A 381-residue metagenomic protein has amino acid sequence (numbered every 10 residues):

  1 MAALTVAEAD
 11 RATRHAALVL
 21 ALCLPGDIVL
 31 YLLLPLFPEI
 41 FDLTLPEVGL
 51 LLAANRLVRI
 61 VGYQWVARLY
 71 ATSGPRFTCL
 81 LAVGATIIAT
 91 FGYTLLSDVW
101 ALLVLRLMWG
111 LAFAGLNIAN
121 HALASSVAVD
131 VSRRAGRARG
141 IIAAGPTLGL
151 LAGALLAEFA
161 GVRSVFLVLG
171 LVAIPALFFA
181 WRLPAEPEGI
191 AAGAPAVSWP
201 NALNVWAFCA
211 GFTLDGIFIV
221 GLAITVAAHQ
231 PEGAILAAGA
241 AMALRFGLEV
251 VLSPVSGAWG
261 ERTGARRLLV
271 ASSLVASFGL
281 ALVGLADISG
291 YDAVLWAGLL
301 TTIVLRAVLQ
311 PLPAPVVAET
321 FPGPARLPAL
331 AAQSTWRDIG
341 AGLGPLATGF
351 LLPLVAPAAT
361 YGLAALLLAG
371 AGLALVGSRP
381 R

Functional and structural regions predicted by a protein language model:
L32-P46, V220-A237: Short amphipathic helix-loop junctions that connect adjacent transmembrane helices in Major Facilitator Superfamily/SLC
L43-A54, R133-R137, Q230-G247, V294: Loop-to-transmembrane helix entry
A53-A67, A240-V255: Central cavity-lining transmembrane alpha-helices of secondary-active solute carriers, predominantly the Major
G62-G74, V251-G264, L352: Helix-to-loop junctions at the C-terminal end of transmembrane segments in multipass secondary transporters
F77-F91, G170, R267-L282: Structural signature of the two symmetry-related core transmembrane helices
L107-I142: Cytoplasmic helix-loop-helix junction between adjacent transmembrane helices in 12-TM secondary transporters
G115-A128, V308-P322: Intracellular juxtamembrane helix-capping segments at the cytosolic ends of symmetry-related transmembrane helices
R266-P313: C-terminal transmembrane helical hairpin of 12-TM major facilitator-type secondary transporters
